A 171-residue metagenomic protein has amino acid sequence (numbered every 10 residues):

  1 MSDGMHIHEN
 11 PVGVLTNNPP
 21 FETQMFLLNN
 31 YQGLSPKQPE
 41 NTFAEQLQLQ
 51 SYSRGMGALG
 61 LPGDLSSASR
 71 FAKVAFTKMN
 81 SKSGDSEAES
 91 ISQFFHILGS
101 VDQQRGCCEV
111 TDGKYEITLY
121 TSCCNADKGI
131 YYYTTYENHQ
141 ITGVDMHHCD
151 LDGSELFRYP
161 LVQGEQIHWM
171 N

Functional and structural regions predicted by a protein language model:
H6-N171: C-terminus-biased signal that marks the final domain/tail of proteins
